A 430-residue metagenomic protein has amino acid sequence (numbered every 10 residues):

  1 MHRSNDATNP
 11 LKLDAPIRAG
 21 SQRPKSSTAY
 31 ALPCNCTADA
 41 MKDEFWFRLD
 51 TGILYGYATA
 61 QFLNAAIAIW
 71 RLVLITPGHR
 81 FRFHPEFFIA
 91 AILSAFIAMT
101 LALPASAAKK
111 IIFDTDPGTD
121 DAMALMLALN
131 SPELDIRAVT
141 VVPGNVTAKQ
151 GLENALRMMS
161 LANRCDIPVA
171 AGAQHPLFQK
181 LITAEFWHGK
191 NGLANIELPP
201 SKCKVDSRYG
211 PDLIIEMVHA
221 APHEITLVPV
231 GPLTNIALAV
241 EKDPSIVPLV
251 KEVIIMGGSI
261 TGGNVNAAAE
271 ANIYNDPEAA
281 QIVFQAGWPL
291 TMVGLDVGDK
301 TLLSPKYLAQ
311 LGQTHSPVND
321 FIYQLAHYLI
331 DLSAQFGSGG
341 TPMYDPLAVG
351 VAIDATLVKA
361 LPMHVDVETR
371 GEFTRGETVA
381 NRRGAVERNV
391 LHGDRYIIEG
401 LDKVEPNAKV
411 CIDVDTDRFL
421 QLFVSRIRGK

Functional and structural regions predicted by a protein language model:
H2, Q22, Y30, Y55-Y57 (+3 more regions): Low-complexity, intrinsically disordered or signal/transmembrane-proximal segments
C34-C36: Cysteine-centered motifs
I89-T100: Bacterial N-terminal signal peptides
A102-A107: Boundary at the C-terminal end of the N-terminal hydrophobic targeting segment
A108, M126-L127, D135-I136, Y274 (+2 more regions): Conformational coupling and interaction surfaces
A108-T115, T119-R157, N191, E197-K300 (+1 more regions): Active-site histidine-anchored catalytic micro-motif
A170-L198: Surface-exposed loop and adjacent secondary-structure segments within mature catalytic domains
